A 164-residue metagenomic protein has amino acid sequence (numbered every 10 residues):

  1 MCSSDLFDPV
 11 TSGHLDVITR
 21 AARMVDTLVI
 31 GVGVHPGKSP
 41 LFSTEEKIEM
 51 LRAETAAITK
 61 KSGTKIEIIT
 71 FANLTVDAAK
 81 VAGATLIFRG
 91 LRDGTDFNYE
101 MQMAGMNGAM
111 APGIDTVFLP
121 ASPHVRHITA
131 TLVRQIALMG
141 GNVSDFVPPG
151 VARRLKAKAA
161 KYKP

Functional and structural regions predicted by a protein language model:
C2-S3: Short, small-residue-biased leader/transition segments that mark boundaries at the very start of proteins
L6, H14, V32, L91 (+1 more regions): Gly/Ser/Thr-rich helix-start
F7-P9, V34-S39, L91-T95, S122-H124: Short histidine/acidic/glycine/proline-rich micro-motifs that form metal- and phosphate-coordinating active-site loops
T11, L51, G140: Residue-level signal for inorganic ion chemistry
L15-T75: Short, surface-exposed acidic-centric catalytic microdomains
E45-I48, T64, F71-P164: Classical nucleotidyltransferase
